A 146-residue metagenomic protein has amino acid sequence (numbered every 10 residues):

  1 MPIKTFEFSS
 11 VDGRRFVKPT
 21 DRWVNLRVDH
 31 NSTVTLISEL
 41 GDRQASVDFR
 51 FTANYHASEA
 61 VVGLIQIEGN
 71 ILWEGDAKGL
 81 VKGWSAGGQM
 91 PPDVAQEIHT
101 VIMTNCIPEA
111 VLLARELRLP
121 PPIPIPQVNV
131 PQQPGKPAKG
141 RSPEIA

Functional and structural regions predicted by a protein language model:
M1-T100, R115-A146: N-terminal intrinsically disordered, cationic/polar leader segments that include organellar targeting peptides
M103, I107-E109: Helix-rich interaction surfaces within compact, conserved domain-sized segments that mediate assembly or partner
